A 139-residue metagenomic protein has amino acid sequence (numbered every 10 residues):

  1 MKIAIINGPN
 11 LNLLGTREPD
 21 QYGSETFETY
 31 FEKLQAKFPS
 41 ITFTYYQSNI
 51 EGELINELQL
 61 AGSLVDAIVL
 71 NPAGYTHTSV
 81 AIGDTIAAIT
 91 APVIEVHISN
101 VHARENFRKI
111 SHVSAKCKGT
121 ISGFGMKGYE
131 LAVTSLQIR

Functional and structural regions predicted by a protein language model:
M1-I3: Extreme N-terminal starter segment of soluble prokaryotic enzymes
P9-L11, A73-T76, S99-V101: Short glycine-rich anion-binding loops that position phosphate/pyrophosphate groups of nucleotides and phosphorylated
L13-E28: Glycine- and acidic-residue-enriched helix-capping/strand-helix junction motifs
T44-G52: Short beta->alpha junction loops
Y45, I94, A103-R139: Short, glycine-/small-residue-rich phosphate/pyrophosphate-handling segment
A61-I68: Short acidic/histidine-rich motifs immediately flanking catalytic phosphotransfer sites in two-component signaling
S79-A88: Short Gly/Thr/Asp-enriched flexible loops that form oxyanion-binding sites at enzyme active sites
A88-H102: Short, acidic/small-residue loops that bind anionic groups at enzyme active sites
